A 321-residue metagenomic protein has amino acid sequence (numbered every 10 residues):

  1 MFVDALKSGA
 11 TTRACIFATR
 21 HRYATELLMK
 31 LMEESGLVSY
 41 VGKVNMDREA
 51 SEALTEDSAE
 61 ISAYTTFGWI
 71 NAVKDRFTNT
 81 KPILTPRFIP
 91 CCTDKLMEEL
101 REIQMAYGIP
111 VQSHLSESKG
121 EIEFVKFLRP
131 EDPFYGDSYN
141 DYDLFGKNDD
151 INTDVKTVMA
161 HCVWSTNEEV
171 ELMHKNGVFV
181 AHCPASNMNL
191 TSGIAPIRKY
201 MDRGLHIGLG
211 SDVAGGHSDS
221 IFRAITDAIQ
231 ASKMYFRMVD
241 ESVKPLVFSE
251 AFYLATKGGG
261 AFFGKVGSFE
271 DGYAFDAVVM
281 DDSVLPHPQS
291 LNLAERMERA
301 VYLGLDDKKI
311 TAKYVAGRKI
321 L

Functional and structural regions predicted by a protein language model:
A10, M32, L84, H114 (+10 more regions): Divalent metal-coordination and catalytic microenvironments
T11-R13, H206: Short acidic/polar active-site loop segments enriched in Thr and Asp
A18-A24, C91-C92, S165, M188-L190: Acidic-and-aromatic substrate-binding clefts and catalytic sites of carbohydrate-active enzymes
Y23-A160: Metal-coordinating catalytic core of metallo-dependent amide/deamination hydrolases
V44-D47, E117, P184-N189, V213-G215: Short, acidic/turn-prone active-site loops that include or flank metal/cofactor- and phosphate-binding residues
Y142-I151, R198-P286: His/Asp/Glu-enriched, well-ordered alpha-helical/loop segment that forms or immediately abuts the divalent-metal
T166-E168, H174-S211: A conserved active-site cap/scaffold subdomain adjacent to cofactor or substrate pockets
A274-L321: C-terminal cap of metal-dependent C-N hydrolases
